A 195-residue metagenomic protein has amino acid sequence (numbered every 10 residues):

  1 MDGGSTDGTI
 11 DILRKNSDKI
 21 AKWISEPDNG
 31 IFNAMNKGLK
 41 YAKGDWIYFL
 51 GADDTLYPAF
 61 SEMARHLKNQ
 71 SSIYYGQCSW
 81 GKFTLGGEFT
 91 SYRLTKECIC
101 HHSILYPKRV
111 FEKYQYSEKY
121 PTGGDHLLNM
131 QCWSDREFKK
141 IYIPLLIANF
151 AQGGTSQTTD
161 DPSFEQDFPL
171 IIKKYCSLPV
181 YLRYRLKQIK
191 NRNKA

Functional and structural regions predicted by a protein language model:
D2-D11, G51, T55: A conserved acidic beta->alpha catalytic loop
T9-I12, I24-A42: Glycine-rich, basic loop-to-helix element that forms the pyrophosphate-binding segment of sugar-nucleotide handling
I31, L50, T55-E62, W80 (+2 more regions): Hydrophobic/aromatic residue at the end of a short beta strand that borders the catalytic acidic motif
G44, N69-I73, D135-F138: Short, high-confidence coil segments that cap the C-terminus of an alpha-helix and link into the following beta-strand
I47: Short aromatic/hydrophobic "clamp" motif used to bind/position activated sugar donors
T55-E88: Conserved donor NDP-sugar-binding/catalytic core segment of glycosyltransferases
F83-F168: Conserved nucleotide-sugar donor-binding catalytic segment
P169-A195: Membrane-proximal basic amphipathic "stem/tether" segments
